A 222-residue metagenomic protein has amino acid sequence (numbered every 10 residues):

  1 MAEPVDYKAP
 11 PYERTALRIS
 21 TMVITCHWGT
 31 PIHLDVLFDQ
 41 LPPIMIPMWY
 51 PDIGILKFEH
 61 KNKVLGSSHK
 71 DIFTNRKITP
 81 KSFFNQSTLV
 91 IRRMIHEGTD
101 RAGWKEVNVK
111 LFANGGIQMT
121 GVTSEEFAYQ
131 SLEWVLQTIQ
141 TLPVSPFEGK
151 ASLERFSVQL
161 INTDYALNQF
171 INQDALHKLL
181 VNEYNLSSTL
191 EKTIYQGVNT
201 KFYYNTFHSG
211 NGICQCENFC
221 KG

Functional and structural regions predicted by a protein language model:
M1-G222: Intrinsically disordered, low-complexity polar/charged tails and linkers
